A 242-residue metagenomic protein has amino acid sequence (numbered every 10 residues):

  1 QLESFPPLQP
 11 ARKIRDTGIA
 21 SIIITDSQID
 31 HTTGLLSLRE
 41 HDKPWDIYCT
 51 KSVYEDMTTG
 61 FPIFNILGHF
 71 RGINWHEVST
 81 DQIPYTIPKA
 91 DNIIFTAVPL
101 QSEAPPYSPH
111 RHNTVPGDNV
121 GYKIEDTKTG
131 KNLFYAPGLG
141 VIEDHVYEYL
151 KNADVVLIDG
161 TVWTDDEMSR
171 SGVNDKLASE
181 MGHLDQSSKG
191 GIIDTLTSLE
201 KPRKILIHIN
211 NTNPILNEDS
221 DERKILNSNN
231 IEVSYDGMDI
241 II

Functional and structural regions predicted by a protein language model:
Q1, G18-D30, Y48-T50, F134-L139 (+3 more regions): Active-site neighborhood of phospho(di)ester-bond hydrolases with catalytic His/Asp-centered motifs
Q1, H31-G34, D56-T59, I215: Phosphate- and divalent-cation-binding pockets in alpha/beta enzyme and binding domains that engage nucleotide-derived
Q1-A11, E77-Y149, D236-I242: Core dinuclear metal-dependent hydrolase active-site scaffold
Q1-S27, T33-H41, I142-Y149: Pre-active-site segment of Zn-dependent metallo-hydrolases
T17, G68-R71, D91-I93, K151 (+2 more regions): Structured loop/turn residues at beta-strand edges in well-structured enzyme cores
T32, A104-P106, T164-S169: Short acidic/His/Gly/Ser-rich catalytic and metal-binding motifs that mark active-site loops of diverse hydrolases
S37-E77: Long, hydrophobic, well-ordered secondary-structure blocks that form the structural core and pocket-lining surfaces
G117-N119, T127-N132, G140-G237: Cap/insert and terminal regions of metallo-dependent hydrolase folds
